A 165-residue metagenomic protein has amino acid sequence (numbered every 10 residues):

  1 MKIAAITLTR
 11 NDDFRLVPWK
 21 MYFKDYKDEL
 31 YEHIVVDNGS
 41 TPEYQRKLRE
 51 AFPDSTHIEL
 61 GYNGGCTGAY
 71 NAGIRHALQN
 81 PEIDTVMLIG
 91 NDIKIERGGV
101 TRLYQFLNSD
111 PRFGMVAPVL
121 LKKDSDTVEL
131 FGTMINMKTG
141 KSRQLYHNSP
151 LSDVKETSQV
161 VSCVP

Functional and structural regions predicted by a protein language model:
K2-T7, F23, E32-V36: Hydrophobic targeting segments
N11-Y26: Short, well-formed alpha-helical segments that are part of the catalytic scaffolds of diverse glycosyltransferases
K20-M21, Q45, N71, R97-N108: Short alpha-helix within the catalytic core of nucleotide-sugar-dependent glycosyltransferases
D37-R46, Y62, I93: A conserved acidic beta->alpha catalytic loop
L60-A77: Glycine-rich, basic loop-to-helix element that forms the pyrophosphate-binding segment of sugar-nucleotide handling
A77-I83, D110: Glycine-rich phosphate-binding loop signature in dinucleotide/nucleotide-binding domains
I83-K94: Short beta-strand-to-loop acidic/aromatic patch adjacent to the donor-nucleotide binding site
R102-P165: Acidic/His-rich active-site region of diverse nucleotide-sugar glycosyltransferases
